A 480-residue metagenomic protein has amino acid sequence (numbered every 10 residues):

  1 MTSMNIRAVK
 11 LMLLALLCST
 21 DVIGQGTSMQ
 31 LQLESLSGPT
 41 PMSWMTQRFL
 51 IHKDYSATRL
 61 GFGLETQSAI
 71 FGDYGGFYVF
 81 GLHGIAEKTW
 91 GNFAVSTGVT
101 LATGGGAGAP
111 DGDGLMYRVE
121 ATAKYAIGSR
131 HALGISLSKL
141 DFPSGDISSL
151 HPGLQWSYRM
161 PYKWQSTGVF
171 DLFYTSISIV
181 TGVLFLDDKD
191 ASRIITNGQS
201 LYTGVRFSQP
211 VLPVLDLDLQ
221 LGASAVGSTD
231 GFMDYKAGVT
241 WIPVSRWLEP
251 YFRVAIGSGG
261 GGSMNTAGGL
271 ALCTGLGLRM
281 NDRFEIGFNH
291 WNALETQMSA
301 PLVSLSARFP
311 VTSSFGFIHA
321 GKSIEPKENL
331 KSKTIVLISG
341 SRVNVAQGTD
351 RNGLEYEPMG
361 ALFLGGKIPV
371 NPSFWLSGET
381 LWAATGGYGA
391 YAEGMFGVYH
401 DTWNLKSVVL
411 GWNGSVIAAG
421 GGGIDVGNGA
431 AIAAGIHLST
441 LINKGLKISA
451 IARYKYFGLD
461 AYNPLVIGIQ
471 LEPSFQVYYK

Functional and structural regions predicted by a protein language model:
K10-D21: Bacterial N-terminal signal peptides
Q25-S35, L60-L64, V95-T97, G168-D187 (+2 more regions): Transmembrane beta-strand segments of Gram-negative outer membrane beta-barrel proteins
T27, A57-L64, W90-V95, Y125-I135 (+11 more regions): Repeated loop/turn-to-beta-strand initiation elements of outer-membrane beta-barrel proteins
L33-P39, A57, T66-G72, A86-K88 (+15 more regions): Transmembrane beta-strands of outer-membrane beta-barrel pores
S43-F49, Y74-F80, D113-V119, S148-P152 (+8 more regions): Residues that define the transmembrane beta-barrel architecture of outer-membrane proteins
F49-Y55, L82-K88, A121-Y125, L154-M160 (+10 more regions): Residues on the lipid-exposed face of transmembrane beta-strands in outer-membrane beta-barrel proteins
A102-D111, T122, G227, T240 (+3 more regions): Outer membrane beta-barrel transmembrane domains
S148-L186, S299-I324, T334-N344, N463-K480: Outer-membrane beta-barrel "beta-signal"
